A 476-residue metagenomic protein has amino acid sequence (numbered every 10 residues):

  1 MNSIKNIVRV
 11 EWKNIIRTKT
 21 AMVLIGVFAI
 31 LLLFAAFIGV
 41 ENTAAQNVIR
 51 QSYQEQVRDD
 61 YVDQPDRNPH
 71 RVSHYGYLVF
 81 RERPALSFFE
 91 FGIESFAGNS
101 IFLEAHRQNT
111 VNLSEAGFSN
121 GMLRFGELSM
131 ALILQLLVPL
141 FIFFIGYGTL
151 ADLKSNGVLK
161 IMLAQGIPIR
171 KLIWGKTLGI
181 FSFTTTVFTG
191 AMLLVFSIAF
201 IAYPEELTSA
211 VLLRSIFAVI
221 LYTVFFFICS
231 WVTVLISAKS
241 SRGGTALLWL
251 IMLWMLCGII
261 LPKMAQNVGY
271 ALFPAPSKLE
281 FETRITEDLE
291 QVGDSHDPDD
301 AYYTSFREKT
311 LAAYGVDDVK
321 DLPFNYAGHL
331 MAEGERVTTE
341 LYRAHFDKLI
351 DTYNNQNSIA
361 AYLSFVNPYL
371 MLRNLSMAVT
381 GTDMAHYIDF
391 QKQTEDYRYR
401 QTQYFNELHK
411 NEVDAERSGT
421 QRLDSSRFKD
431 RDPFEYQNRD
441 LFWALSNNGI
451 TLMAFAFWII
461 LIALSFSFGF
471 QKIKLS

Functional and structural regions predicted by a protein language model:
M1-F125, G244-S476: Transmembrane alpha-helical segments and their membrane-interface loop/helix boundaries that make up the transmembrane
I4, P139-I142, G190, I228 (+1 more regions): Residue-level signal for transmembrane alpha-helical positions in Major Facilitator Superfamily
N6-I7, I16-R17, F144-T185, F470-L475: Helix-loop-helix units of permease transmembrane domains in multi-pass membrane transporters, especially ABC
L32-F37, S114, F118-L137, G179-V234 (+5 more regions): Secretory targeting signals
L86-F91, G126-D152, N156: Long, hydrophobic alpha-helical segments
I142-G146, L194, I228, V232 (+2 more regions): Hydrophobic/aromatic residues in alpha-helical transmembrane segments
L153, K239-S240: Helix-loop interface residues and adjacent transmembrane-helix termini in multi-pass membrane transporters, primarily
S230, V234, R242, G469-Q471: C-terminal membrane-exit region of the final transmembrane helix in multipass inner-membrane proteins
